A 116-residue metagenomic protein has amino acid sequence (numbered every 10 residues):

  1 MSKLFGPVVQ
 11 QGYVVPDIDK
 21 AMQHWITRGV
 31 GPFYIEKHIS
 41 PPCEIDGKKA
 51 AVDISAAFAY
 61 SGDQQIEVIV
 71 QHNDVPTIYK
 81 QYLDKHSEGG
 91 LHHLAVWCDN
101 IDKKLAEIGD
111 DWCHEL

Functional and structural regions predicted by a protein language model:
M1-S2, I35, Y82-H86: A short alpha-helix capping/helix-coil boundary motif
K3-F5, Y13-Q64, K103-L116: Core segments of cupin and vicinal oxygen chelate
V8-P16, A57-G62, Q81-N100: Vicinal oxygen chelate
S40, I69, D84-H86: Short, charged/polar low-complexity linear motifs in solvent-exposed/disordered segments
D46, Y79-K80: Alpha-helix boundary/interfacial micro-motifs
D63-Q71: Ordered, amphipathic secondary-structure segments that act as subunit-interaction surfaces in large macromolecular
D74-P76: Short, surface-exposed beta-strand-loop junctions and turns on beta-sheet-rich folds
